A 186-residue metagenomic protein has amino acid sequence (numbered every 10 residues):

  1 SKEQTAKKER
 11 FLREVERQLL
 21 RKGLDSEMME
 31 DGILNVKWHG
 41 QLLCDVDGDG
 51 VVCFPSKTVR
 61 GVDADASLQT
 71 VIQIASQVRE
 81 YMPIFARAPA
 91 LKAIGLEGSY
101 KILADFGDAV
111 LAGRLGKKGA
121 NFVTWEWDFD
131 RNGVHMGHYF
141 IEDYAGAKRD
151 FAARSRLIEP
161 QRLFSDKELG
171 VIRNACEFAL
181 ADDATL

Functional and structural regions predicted by a protein language model:
S1, D49, C53-P89: Charged, compositionally biased non-catalytic regions
S1-L24: Short Lys/Arg-enriched alpha/beta "domain-start" segment
E27, R79-N121, L163: Short N-terminal "domain-start" leader segments that mark the transition from disordered tails or signal peptides into
E30-P55, R114, A120-W127: N-terminal interaction modules that seed assembly of large macromolecular complexes
G48, V110-G137, I172-F178: Short aromatic-glycine-(Arg/Gly/Cys) micro-motifs in beta-strand/loop hairpins
V59-D63, N132-A145, Q161: A short, exposed loop/beta-hairpin motif centered on an aromatic-Gly-Thr core
I141-R156: Compact, glycine/acidic-enriched structural inserts
P160-L186: Charged/polar low-complexity intrinsically disordered segments, enriched in acidic residues
